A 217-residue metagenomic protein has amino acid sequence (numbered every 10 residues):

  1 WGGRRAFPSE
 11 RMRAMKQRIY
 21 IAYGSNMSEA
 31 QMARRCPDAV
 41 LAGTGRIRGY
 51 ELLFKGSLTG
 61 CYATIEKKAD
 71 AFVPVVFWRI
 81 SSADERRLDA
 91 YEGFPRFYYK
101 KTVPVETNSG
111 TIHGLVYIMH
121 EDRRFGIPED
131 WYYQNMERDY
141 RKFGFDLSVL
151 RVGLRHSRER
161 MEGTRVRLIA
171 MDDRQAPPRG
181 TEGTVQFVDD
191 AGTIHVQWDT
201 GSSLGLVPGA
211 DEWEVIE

Functional and structural regions predicted by a protein language model:
W1-A14: Short, Lys/Arg-enriched N-terminal segments with co-localized hydrophobic residues within the first ~10-30 amino acids
F7-S9, A30, E66, L150 (+3 more regions): Residues at secondary-structure transition points
P8, V73, D199-G201: Short, charged low-complexity linear motifs
P8-E10, E106, D130, G180 (+1 more regions): Intrinsically disordered, low-complexity segments enriched in proline/serine/threonine
E10-R13, A33, L58, T102 (+3 more regions): N-terminal low-complexity, intrinsically disordered patches enriched in charged
M15-S157: Glycine-aromatic micro-motifs
M161-E217: Basic/aromatic-rich interaction segments and small domains that mediate binding to polyanionic partners
